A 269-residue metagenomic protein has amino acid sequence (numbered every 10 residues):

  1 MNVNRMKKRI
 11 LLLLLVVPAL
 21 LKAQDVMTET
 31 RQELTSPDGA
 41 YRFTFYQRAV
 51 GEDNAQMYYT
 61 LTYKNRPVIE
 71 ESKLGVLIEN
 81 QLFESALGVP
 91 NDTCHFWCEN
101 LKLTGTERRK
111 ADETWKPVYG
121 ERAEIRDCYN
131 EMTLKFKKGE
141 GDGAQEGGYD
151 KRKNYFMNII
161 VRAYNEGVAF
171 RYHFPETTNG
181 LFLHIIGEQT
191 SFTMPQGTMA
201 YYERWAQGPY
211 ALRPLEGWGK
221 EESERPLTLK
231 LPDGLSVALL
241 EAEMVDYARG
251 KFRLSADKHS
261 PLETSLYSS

Functional and structural regions predicted by a protein language model:
M1-E29: Bacterial Sec-dependent N-terminal signal peptides
M27-S269: N-terminal accessory beta-strand-rich subdomains and adjacent acidic, glycine-rich linkers that precede catalytic cores
